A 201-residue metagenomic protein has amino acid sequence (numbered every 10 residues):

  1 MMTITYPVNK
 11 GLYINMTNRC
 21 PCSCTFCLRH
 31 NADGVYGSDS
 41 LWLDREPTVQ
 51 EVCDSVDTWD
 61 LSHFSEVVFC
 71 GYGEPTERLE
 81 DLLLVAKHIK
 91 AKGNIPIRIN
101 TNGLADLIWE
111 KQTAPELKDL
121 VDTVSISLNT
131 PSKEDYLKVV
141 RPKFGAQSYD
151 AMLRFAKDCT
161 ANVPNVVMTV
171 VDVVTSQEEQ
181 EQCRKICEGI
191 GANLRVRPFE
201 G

Functional and structural regions predicted by a protein language model:
M2-T48: Canonical Radical SAM [4Fe-4S] cluster-binding loop centered on the CxxxCxxC motif and its immediate flanking residues
Y13, V68-C70, R98: Short, conserved beta-strand segments within well-ordered enzyme catalytic domains that often line or immediately flank
H30, C70, S127: Conserved residues at the C-terminal ends of beta-strands
N31-G37, H63-V67, S132-Y136: Short, basic/glycine-rich phosphate-binding loops at helix/coil junctions that contact nucleotide phosphates
P47-Y72: Short Fe-S-cluster ligation motifs
P75-G201: Conserved AdoMet/S-adenosylmethionine-binding subsite of the radical SAM
